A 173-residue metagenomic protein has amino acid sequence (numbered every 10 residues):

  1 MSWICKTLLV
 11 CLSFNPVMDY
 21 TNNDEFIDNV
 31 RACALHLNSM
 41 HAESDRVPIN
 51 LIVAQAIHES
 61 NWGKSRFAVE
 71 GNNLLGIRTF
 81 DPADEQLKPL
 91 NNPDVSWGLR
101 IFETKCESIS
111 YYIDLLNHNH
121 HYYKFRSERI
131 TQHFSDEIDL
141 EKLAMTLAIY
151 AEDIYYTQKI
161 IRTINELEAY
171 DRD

Functional and structural regions predicted by a protein language model:
M1, C5-V53, H58-D173: Catalytic cores of secreted/periplasmic lytic hydrolases that degrade extracellular macromolecules
